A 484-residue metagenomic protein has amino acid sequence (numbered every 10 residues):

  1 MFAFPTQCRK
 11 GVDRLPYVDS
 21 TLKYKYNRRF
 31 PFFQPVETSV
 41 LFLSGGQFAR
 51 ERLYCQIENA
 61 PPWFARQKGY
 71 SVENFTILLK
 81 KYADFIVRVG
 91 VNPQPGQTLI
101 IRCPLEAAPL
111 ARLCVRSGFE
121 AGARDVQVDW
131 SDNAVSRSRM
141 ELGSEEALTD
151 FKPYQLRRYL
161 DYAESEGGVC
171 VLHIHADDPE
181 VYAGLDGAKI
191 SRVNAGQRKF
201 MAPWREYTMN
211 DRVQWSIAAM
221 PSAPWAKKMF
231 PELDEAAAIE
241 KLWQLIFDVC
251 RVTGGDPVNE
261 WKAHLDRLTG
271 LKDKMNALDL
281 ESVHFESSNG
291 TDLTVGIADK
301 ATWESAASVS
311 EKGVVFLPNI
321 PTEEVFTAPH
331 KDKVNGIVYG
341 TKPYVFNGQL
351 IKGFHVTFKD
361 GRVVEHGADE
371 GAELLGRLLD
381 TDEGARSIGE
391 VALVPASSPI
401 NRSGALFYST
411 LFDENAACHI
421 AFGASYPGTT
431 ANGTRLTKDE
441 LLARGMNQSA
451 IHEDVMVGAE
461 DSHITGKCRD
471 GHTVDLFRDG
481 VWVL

Functional and structural regions predicted by a protein language model:
D13, D19, Y24-N27, Y54 (+1 more regions): Intrinsic-disorder-associated, low-complexity terminal segments enriched in Asp/Asn/His/Tyr and depleted of Lys/Arg
Q67-N335, H472, L484: Active-site bordering "gate/hinge" segments that shape substrate access to catalytic or cofactor-binding pockets
V325-E383: Long, well-ordered mid-to-C-terminal structural blocks that present hydrophobic/aromatic surfaces
K333-N335, I351-G353, D360, R386-E390 (+3 more regions): Active-site lining segments that contact anionic ligands and/or coordinate catalytic metals
V363-T434: Dual-mode signal for accessory low-complexity, basic/Gly-rich regions
D439-L484: Extended hydrophobic packing segments that form well-structured cores
